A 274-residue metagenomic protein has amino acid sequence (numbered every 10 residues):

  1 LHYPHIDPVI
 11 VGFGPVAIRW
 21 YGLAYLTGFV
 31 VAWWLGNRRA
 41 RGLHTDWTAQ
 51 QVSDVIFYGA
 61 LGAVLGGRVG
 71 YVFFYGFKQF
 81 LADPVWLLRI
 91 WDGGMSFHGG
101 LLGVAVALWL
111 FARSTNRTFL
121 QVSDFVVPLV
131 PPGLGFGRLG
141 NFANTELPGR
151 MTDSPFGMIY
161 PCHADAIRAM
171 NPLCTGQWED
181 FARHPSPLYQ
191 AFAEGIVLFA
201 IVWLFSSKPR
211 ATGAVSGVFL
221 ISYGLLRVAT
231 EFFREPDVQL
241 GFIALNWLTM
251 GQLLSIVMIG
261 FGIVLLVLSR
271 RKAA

Functional and structural regions predicted by a protein language model:
L1-A274: A feature for loop-to-transmembrane-helix boundaries and adjacent hydrophobic helices in multi-pass integral membrane
